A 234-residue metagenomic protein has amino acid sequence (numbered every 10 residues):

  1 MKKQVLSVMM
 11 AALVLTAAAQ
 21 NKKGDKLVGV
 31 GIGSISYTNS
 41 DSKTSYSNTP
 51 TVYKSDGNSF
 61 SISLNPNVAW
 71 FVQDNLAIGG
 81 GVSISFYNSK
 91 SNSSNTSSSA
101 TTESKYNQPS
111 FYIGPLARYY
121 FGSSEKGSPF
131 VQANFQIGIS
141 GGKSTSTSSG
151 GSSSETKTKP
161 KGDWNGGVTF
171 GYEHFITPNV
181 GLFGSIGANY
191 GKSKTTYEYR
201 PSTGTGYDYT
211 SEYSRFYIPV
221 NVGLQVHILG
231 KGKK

Functional and structural regions predicted by a protein language model:
M1-K23, G232: Bacterial Sec-dependent N-terminal signal peptides
Q20-W70, I78, N221-K234: Short glycine/proline- and aromatic-enriched beta-strand/turn motifs that initiate or cap beta-hairpins
K23, Q73, G122-K126, F175-T177 (+1 more regions): Outer-membrane beta-barrel channels and translocator barrels
G24, N58-I62, N107-I113, G127 (+2 more regions): Residues that define the transmembrane beta-barrel architecture of outer-membrane proteins
V30-S34, L64-V72, V82-I84, P115-Y119 (+6 more regions): Residues on the lipid-exposed face of transmembrane beta-strands in outer-membrane beta-barrel proteins
N39-P50, K90-T101, I113, G141-E155 (+1 more regions): Outer-membrane beta-barrel translocator domains and adjoining extracellular loop/strand segments of Gram-negative
D41-K43, Y87-S91, H174-K234: Predominantly the C-terminal beta-signal and adjacent terminal strand-loop region of outer-membrane beta-barrel
S47-Y120, S124: Glycine- and aromatic-enriched membrane insertion/assembly motifs of diderm outer-membrane and organelle channel
